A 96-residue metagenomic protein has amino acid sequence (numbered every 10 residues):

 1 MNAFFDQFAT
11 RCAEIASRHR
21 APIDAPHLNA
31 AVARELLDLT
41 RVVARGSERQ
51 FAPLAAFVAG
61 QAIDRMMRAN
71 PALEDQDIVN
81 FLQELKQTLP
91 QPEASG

Functional and structural regions predicted by a protein language model:
M1-D24: Long, acidic, intrinsically disordered low-complexity segments
N2-A3, Q76-G96: C-terminal binding/interaction regions
F4, F8, V32-E35, Q50-A55 (+1 more regions): Residue-level detector of well-ordered alpha-helical segments, enriched for hydrophobic/aromatic packing positions
P22-N29, L73, S95-G96: Flexible, glycine/charged-enriched surface loops at secondary-structure junctions
A25-L39: Acidic-glycine-rich active-site phosphate/pyrophosphate-binding loop
T40-F51: A short glycine/serine-rich beta->alpha loop
F51-R65: An amphipathic alpha-helical micro-motif enriched in hydrophobic residues with embedded/adjacent acidic residues
R65-I78: Phosphate-handling active-site elements
